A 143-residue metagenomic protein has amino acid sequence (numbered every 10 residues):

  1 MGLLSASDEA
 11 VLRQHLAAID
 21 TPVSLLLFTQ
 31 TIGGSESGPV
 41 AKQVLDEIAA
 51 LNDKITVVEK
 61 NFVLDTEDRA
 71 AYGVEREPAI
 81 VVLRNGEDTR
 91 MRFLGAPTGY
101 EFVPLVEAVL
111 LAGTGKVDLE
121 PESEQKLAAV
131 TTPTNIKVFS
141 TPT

Functional and structural regions predicted by a protein language model:
G2, D8, L12-N52, A128-T143: Local sequence-structure signature of Cys/Sec-based thiol-disulfide redox active-site neighborhoods
L16, P22, E59-N61, P78-V81 (+2 more regions): Catalytic cores of nucleotide-enabled group-transfer and carboxylate-activating enzymes in metabolic and assembly-line
P22, T66-M91: Structural micro-motif
Q30, N52-T66: Thiol-based oxidoreductase modules, predominantly thioredoxin-like and allied folds used for disulfide exchange
G34-P39, D65-A71: N-terminal beta-loop-helix "entrance" segment that forms/cooperates in small-molecule cofactor or anionic ligand
L45, Y72, L105: Contiguous, structured surface segment used for ligand recognition
V81-V117: Non-catalytic, surface beta->alpha helical segment in thiol-disulfide oxidoreductase systems
A112-V130: Long, charged amphipathic helices and adjacent flexible linkers at domain junctions
